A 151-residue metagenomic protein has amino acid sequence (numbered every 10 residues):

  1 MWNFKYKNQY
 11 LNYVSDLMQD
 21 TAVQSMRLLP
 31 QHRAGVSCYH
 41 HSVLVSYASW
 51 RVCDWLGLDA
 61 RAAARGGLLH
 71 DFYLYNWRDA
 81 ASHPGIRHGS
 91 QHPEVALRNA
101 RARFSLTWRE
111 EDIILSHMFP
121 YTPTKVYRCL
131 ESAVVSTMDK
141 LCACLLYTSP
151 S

Functional and structural regions predicted by a protein language model:
M1-D79, G85-I86: Acidic/His-rich, divalent-metal-binding segments that scaffold phosphate/diphosphate chemistry
W2, Y6-Q9, F119-T124, C142: All-alpha prenyltransferase/terpene-synthase fold signal
S25-C53, A62-A63, S90-T124, L130: Histidine- and acidic-residue-rich, metal-dependent catalytic cores
H70, L74, P120, A143: Active-site micro-motifs of SAM-dependent methyltransferase domains
S136: Cofactor-cradling patches in redox/metallo enzymes
Y147-S151: Conserved small/polar residues in nucleotide/adenosyl-binding loops
